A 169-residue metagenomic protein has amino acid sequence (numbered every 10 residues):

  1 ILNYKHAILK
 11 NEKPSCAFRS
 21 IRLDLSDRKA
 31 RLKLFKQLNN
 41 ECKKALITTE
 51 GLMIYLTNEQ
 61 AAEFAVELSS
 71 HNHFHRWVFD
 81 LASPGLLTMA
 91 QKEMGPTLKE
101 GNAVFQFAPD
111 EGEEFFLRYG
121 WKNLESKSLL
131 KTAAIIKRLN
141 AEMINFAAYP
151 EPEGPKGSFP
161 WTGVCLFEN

Functional and structural regions predicted by a protein language model:
I1-N169: Alpha-helical subdomain
